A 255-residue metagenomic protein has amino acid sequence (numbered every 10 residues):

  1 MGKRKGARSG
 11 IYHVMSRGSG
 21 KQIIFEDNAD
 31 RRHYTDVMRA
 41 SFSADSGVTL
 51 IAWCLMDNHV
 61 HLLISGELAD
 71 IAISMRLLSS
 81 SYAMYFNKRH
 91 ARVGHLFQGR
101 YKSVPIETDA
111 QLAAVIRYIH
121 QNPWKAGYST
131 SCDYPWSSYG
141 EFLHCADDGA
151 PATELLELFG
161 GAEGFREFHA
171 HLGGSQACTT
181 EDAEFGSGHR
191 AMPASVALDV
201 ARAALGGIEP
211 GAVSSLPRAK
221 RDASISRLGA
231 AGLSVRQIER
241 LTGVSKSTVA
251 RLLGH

Functional and structural regions predicted by a protein language model:
M1-A52, S65-H255: Short Pro-Cys-Gly-centered "Cys-loop" motif that presents a nucleophilic cysteine in a tight turn
L55-H59: Short Gly/Ser/Thr- and Asp/Glu-enriched loop/turn motifs at secondary-structure junctions
V60-I64: Short beta-strand motif characteristic of blades in beta-propeller domains
